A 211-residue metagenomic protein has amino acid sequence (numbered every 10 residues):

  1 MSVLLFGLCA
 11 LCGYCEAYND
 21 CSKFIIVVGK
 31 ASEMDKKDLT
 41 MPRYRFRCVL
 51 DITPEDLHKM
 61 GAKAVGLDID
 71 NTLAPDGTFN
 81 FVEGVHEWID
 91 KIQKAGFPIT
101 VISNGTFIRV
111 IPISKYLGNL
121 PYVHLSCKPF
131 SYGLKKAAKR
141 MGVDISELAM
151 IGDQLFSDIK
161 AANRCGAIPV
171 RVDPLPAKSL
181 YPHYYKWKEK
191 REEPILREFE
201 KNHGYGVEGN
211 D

Functional and structural regions predicted by a protein language model:
M1-C15, D20-F24: Short, low-complexity, charge-dense intrinsically disordered segments
L5-L8, G84, H183: Acidic, low-complexity intrinsically disordered regions
L8-C15, G61, N71, E200: Generic low-complexity, intrinsically disordered sequence content enriched in small uncharged/hydrophobic residues
V27-L67, A74-F79, H86-M150, Q154-D211: Asp-based, Mg2+/Mn2+-dependent phosphohydrolase catalytic module
